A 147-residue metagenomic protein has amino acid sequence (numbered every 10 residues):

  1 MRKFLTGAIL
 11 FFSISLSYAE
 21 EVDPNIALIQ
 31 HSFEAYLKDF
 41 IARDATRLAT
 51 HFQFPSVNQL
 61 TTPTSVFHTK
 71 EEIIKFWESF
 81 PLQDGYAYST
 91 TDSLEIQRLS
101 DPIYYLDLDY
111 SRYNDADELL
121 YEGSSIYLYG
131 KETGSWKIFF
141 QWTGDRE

Functional and structural regions predicted by a protein language model:
F4-I14: Sec-dependent N-terminal signal peptides
L16-T46, T50: Short, low-complexity N-terminal intrinsically disordered segments enriched in polar/charged residues
Y36, L48-A49, T69, I73 (+2 more regions): Hydrophobic pocket/interface hotspot
F52, T62-T64, S100, L108-R112 (+2 more regions): A mature extracytoplasmic/lumenal domain signature
V57-F67: A short gly/proline-enriched turn/hairpin at secondary-structure junctions
I74-D115: Surface-exposed, charged secondary-structure patches
D84, D115-D117, I126-E132: Short, exposed beta-strand-loop hairpins at the edges of beta-sheets in extracellular/periplasmic proteins
E122-E147: Short beta-strand edge/turn micro-motifs at domain boundaries
